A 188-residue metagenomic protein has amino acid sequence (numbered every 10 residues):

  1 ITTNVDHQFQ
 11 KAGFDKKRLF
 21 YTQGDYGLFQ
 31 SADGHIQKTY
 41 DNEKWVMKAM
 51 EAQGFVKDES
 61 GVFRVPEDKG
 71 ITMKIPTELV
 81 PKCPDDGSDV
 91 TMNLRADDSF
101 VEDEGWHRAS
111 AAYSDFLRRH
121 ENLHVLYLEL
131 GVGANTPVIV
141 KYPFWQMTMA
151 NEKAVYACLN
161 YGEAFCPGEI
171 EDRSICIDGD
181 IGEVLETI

Functional and structural regions predicted by a protein language model:
I1-I188: Conserved catalytic alpha/beta core of Sir2/sirtuin-type deacylases, generalized to analogous enzyme cores that bind
